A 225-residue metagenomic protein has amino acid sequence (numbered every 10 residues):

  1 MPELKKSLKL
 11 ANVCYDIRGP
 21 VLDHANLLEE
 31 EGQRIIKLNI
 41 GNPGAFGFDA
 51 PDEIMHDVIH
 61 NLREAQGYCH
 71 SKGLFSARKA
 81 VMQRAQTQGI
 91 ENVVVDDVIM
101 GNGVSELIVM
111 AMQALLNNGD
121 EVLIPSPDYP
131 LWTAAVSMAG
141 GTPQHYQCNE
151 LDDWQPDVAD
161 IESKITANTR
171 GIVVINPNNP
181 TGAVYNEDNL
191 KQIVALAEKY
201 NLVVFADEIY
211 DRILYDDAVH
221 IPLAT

Functional and structural regions predicted by a protein language model:
P2-K5, A11-G103, M110: N-terminal small-domain helix-loop-helix segment of the aminotransferase-like
V21, A25, W132, I193 (+2 more regions): Aromatic/hydrophobic pocket-lining residues that form π-stacking "cages" and hydrophobic walls in ligand
E31, A139, K199-Y200: Helix C-cap/helix->beta junction micro-motif
N92-V98, N118-E121, N168: Short acidic capping loops at alpha-helix termini that bridge into adjacent secondary structure
A114-V136: Conserved PLP-anchoring active-site segment centered on the Schiff-base-forming lysine
M138-Q144: A short helix-loop-beta submotif of the ANL/AMP-binding
Q144, N149-H220: Active-site phosphate-binding strand-loop segment of PLP-dependent enzymes
